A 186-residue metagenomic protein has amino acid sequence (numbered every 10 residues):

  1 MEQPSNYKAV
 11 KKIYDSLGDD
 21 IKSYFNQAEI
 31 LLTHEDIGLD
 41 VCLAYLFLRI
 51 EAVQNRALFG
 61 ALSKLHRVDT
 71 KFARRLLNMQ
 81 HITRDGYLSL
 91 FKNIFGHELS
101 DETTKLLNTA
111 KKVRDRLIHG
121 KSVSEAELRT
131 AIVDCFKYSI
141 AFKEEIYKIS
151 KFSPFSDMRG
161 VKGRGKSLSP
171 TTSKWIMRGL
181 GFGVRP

Functional and structural regions predicted by a protein language model:
E2-L90, I94, K151-K166, P170-S173: Amphipathic alpha-helical interface elements
E2-Q27, D101-K112, K121-P186: Polyanionic, low-complexity intrinsically disordered segments
G96-L99: Juxtamembrane loop-transmembrane helix junctions in multi-pass integral membrane proteins, especially the extracellular
